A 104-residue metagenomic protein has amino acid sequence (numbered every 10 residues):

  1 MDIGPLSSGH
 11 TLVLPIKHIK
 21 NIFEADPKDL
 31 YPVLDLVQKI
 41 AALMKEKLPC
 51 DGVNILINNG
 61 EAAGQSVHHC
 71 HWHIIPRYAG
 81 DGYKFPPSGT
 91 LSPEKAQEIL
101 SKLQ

Functional and structural regions predicted by a protein language model:
M1-Q104: HIT superfamily nucleotide-processing domains
